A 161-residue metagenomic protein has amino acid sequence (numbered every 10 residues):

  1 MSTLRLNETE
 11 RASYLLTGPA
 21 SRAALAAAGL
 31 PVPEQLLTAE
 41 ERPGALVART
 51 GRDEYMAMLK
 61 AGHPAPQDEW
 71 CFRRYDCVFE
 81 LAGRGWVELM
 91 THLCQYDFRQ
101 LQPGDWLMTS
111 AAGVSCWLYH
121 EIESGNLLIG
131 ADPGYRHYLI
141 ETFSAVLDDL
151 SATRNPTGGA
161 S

Functional and structural regions predicted by a protein language model:
M1-S161: Basic, glycine/lysine-rich polyanion-binding surfaces/domains
